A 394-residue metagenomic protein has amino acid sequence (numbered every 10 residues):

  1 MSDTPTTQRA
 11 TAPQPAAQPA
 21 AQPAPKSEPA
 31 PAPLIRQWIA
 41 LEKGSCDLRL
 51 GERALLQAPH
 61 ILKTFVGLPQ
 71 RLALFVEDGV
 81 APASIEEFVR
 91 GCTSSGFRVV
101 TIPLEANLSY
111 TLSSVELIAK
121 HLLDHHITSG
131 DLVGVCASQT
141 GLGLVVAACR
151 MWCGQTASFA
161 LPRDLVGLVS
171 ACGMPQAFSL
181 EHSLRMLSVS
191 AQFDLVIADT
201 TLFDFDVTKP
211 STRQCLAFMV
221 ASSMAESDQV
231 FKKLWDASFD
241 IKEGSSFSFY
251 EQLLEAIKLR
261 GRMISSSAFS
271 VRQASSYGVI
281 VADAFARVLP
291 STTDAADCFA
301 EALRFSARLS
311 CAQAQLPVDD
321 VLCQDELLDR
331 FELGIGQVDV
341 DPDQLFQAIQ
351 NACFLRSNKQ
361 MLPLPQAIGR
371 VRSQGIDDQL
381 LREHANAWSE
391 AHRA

Functional and structural regions predicted by a protein language model:
T7-S27: Compositionally biased, intrinsically disordered low-complexity segments enriched for polar/charged residues
P25-D131: ATP/NTP phosphate-donor binding region
I35, A217-V220, L316-A394: C-terminal charged capping/lid subdomain of soluble metabolic enzymes
G51, V133-C149, C172-M174, G278-V281 (+1 more regions): Short strand-loop-helix active-site module centered on a catalytic nucleophile
H125-R163: A short, small-residue-rich loop immediately preceding and capping a beta-strand
R150-D240: A glycine/threonine-rich phosphate-anchoring loop and its flanking beta-alpha core in nucleotide/phosphate-binding
A237-D343: Active-site segments that bind and position negatively charged phosphate/pyrophosphate groups
